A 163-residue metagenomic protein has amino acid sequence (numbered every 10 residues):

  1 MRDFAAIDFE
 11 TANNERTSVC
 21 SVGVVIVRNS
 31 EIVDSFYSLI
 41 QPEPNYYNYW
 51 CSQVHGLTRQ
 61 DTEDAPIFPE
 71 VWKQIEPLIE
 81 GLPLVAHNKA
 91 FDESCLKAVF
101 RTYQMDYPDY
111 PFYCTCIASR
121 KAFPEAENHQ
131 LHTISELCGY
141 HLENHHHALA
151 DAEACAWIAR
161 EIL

Functional and structural regions predicted by a protein language model:
M1-D109, P124-H146: Conserved non-catalytic scaffold segment of RNase H-like nuclease domains
T11-N13, I117, A154: Short, glycine/acidic-enriched loop or turn micro-motifs at the edges of active sites
D106-S119: Conserved beta-strand -> loop -> alpha-helix junction used to position metal-binding or nucleic-acid-contacting
I117-R120, E136, W157-R160: Generic alpha-helical structural context detector
H147-R160: Acidic, divalent-metal-coordinating active-site segment for phosphoryl/phosphodiester hydrolysis, typified by short
